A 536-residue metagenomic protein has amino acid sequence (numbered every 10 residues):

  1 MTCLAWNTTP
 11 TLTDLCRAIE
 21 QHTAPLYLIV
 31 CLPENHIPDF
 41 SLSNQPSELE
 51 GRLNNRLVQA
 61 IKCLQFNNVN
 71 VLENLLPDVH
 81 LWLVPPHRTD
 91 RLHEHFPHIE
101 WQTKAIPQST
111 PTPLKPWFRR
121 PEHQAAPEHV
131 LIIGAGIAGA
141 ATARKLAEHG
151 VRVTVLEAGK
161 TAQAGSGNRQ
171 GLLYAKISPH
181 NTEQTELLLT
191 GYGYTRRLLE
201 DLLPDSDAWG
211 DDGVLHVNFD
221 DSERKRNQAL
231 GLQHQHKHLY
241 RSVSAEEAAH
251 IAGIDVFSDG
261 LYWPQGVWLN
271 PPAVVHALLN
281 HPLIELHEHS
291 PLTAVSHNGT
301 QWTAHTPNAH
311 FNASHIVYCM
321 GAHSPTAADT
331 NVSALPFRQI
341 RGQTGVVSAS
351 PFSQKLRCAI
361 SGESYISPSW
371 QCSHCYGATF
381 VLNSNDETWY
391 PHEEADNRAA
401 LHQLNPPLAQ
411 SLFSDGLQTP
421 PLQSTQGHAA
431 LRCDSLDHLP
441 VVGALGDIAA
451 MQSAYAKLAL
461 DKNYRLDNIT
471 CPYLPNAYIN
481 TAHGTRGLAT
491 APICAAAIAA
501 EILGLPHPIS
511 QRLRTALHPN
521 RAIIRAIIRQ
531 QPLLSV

Functional and structural regions predicted by a protein language model:
T2-S109: The AdoMet/dcAdoMet-binding core of the Class I SAM-like
L4, E122-A138, T154: Beta1/beta-strand and adjacent pyrophosphate-binding region of the FAD-binding site in flavoprotein oxidoreductases
A141, E186, P307-A399, P407-Q426: Flavin-dependent oxidoreductases
E148-G167: Glycine-rich FAD pyrophosphate-binding loop
G171-I251, Q423: Dinucleotide-binding Rossmann-like beta1-alpha1 core, especially the glycine-rich loop that anchors the ADP
P179-H180, D205-H216, S242-N280, T379-L382 (+1 more regions): Helix-loop-beta segment of a Rossmann-like dinucleotide-binding subdomain
L261-P307, F311-H315, C319-T326: Helical element adjacent to the flavin cofactor pocket in flavoenzyme catalytic cores
S414-V536: C-terminal catalytic lobe of FAD-dependent flavoproteins
